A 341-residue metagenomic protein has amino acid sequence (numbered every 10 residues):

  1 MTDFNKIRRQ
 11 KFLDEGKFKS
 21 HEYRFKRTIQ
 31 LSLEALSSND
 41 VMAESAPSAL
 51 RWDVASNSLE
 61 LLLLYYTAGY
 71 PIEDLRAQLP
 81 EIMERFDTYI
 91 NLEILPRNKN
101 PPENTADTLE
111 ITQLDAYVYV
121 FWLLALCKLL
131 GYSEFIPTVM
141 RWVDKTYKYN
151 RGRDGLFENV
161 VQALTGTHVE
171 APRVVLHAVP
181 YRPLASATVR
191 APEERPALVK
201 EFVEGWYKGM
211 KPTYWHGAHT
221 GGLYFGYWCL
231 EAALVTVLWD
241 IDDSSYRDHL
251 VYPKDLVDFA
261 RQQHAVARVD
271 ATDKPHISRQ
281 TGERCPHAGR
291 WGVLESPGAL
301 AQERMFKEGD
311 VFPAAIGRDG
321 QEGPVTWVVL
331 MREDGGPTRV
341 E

Functional and structural regions predicted by a protein language model:
T2-H219, Y224: Eukaryote-skewed repeat-based solenoidal scaffolds used as protein-protein interaction platforms, primarily
F121, A233, G289: Residue-level detector of short, conserved catalytic/binding motifs and their immediate flanks
R190-H276: Alpha-helical oligomerization segments
I277-G282: Surface-exposed ligand/attachment interfaces on beta-rich extracellular proteins
P286-A299: Extracellular/lumenal glycan-associated surfaces
G298-E341: Primarily secretory-pathway and cell-envelope proteins
